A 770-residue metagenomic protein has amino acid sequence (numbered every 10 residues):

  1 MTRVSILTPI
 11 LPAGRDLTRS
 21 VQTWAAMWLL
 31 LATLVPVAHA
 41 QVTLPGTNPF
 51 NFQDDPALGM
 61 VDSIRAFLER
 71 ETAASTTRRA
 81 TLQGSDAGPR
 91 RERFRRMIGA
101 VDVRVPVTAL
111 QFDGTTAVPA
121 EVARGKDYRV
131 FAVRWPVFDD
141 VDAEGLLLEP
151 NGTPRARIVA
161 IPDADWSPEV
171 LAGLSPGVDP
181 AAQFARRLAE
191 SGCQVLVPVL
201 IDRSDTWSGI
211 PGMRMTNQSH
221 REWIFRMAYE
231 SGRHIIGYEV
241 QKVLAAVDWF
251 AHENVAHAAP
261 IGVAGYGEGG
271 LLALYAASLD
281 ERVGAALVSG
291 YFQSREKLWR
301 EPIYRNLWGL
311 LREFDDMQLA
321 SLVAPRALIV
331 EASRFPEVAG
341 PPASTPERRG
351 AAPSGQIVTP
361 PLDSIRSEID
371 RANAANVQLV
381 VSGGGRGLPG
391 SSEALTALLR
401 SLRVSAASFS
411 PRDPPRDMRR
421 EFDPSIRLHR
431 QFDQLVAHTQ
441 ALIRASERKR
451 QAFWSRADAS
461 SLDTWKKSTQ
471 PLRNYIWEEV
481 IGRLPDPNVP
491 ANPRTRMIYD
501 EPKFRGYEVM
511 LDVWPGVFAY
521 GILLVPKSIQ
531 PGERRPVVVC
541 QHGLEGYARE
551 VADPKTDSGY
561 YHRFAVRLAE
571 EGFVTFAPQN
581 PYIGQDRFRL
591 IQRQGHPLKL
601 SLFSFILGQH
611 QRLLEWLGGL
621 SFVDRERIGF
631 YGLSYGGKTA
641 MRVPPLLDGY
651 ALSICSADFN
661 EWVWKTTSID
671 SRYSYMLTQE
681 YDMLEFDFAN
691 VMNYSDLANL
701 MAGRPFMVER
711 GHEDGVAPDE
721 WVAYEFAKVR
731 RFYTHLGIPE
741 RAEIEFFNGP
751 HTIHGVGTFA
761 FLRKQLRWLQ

Functional and structural regions predicted by a protein language model:
V4-M27: Bacterial N-terminal signal peptides that target proteins for export
W24-P36: Bacterial N-terminal signal peptides
Q41-A143, G232-I235, E281, R295-F518 (+2 more regions): Alpha/beta-hydrolase-fold serine-hydrolase catalytic core, especially in secreted/extracellular enzymes
P119-D139, P150, A182-S191, V195-L196 (+5 more regions): Catalytic cores of nucleotide-enabled group-transfer and carboxylate-activating enzymes in metabolic and assembly-line
V141-A143, P150-I158, A164-W166, G516-A519 (+1 more regions): Proline/glycine-enriched tight loop/beta-turn segments at coil->beta junctions that connect or precede beta-strands
R155-A156, S191-C193, A258-A259, E281-A285 (+6 more regions): Loop/turn elements at helix/coil->beta-strand transitions in domains of secreted/extracellular proteins
I158-A245, Q293-E301, P531-G619, K665-S668: Cap/lid segment of the alpha/beta-hydrolase catalytic domain
D248-L319, E615-R672, M676: Primarily recognizes the serine-hydrolase "nucleophile elbow" in alpha/beta-hydrolase and SGNH/GDSL folds
